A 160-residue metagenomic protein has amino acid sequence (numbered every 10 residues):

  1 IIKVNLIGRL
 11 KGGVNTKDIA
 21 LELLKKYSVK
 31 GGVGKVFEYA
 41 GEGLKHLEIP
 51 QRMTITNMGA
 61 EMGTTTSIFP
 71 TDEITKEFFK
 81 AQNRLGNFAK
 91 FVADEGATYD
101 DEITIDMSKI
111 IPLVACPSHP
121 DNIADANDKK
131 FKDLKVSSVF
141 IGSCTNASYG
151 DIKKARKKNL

Functional and structural regions predicted by a protein language model:
I1-L160: Fe-S-dependent hydro-lyases/dehydratases of central metabolism
